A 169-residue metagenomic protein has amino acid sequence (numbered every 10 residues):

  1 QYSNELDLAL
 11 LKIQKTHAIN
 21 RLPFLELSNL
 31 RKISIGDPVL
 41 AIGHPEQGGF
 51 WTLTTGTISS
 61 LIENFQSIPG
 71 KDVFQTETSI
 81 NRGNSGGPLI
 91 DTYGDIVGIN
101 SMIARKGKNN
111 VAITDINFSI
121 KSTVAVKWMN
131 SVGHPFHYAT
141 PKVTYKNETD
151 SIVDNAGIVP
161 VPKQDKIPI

Functional and structural regions predicted by a protein language model:
Q1-G49, G70, P135-T140: Conserved active-site neighborhood of the chymotrypsin/trypsin-like protease fold
N4, E63, G87, S101: Short, conserved catalytic or interaction motifs in soluble domains
N4-L8, N20-L22, S34-I35, W51-I58 (+4 more regions): Extracytoplasmic
K12-K15, G43, S60, T78 (+1 more regions): Flexible glycine-/small-residue-rich
H17-R21, P45-E46, I96-I167: C-terminal cap/linker of serine protease catalytic domains
S59-D72, K127-S131: Short peripheral tails and domain-boundary helices/loops at the edges of structured domains
S79-N100: Catalytic nucleophile loop of clan PA
